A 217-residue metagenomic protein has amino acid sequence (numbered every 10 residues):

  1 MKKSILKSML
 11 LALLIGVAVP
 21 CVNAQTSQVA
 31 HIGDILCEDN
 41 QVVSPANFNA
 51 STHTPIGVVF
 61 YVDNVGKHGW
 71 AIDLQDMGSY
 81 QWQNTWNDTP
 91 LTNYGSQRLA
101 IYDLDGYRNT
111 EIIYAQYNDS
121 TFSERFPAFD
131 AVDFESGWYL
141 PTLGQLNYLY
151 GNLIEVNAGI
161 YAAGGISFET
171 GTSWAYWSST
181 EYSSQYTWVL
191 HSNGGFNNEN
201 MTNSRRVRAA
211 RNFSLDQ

Functional and structural regions predicted by a protein language model:
M1-L10: Bacterial N-terminal signal peptides that target proteins for export
L6, T54, Y114, H191-G195: Generic, low-specificity signal for short hydrophobic/alpha-helical stretches with a mild N-terminal bias, encompassing
G16, P20-E135, M201-Q217: Short, compositionally biased
K67-G69, E135-W138, G144, S173: Loop/turn elements at helix/coil->beta-strand transitions in domains of secreted/extracellular proteins
L143-Q217: C-terminal, surface-exposed recognition/capping segments
